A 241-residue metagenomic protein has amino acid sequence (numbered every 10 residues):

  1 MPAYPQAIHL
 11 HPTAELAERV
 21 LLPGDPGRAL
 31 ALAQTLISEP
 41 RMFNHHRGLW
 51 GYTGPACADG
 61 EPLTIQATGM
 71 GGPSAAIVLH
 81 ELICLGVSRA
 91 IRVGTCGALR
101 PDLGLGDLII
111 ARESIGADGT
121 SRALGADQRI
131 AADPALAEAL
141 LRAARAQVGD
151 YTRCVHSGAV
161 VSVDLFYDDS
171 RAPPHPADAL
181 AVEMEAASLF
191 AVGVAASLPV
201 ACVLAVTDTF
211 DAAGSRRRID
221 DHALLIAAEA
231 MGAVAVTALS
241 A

Functional and structural regions predicted by a protein language model:
M1-A76, E229-A230: N-terminal short beta-loop-beta anion/metal-coordinating cradle
G48-G51, E61-L63, M70, A75-L85 (+3 more regions): Non-transmembrane, aqueous-exposed alpha-helical and coiled segments at domain scale
C57, I83-G86, A98-G104, A191-P199: Alpha-helix C-terminal capping segments
A111-Q128: Acidic/polar active-site rim loop that often engages polyanionic ligands
D127-D178: Active-site rim beta-loop-alpha module in soluble metabolic enzymes
R171-F210, S215: A C-terminal functional module that forms or caps the active site or interfaces directly with catalytic machinery
A213-A241: His/Asp/Glu-rich mid-to-C-terminal helical/loop segments that flank catalytic regions of hydrolases
